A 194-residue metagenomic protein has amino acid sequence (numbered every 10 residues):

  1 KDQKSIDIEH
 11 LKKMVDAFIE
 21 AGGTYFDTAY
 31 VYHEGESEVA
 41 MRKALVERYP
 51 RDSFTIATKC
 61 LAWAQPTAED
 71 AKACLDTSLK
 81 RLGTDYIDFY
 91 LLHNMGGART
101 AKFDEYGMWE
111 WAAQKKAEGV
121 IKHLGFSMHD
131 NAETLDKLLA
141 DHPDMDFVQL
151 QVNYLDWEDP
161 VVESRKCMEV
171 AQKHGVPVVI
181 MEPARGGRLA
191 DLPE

Functional and structural regions predicted by a protein language model:
K1-F54, W111: N-terminal binding-site loop/beta-alpha segment at the start of enzyme catalytic domains that lines or forms
Q3-F18, T67-L82, D130-A140: Short, acidic/polar
F18, F26, M41, I56 (+5 more regions): Conserved, mostly hydrophobic/aromatic
I19-E20, R42-S53, D76-D85, Q114-K116 (+2 more regions): Acidic (Asp/Glu)-rich catalytic clusters
G23, T84-I87, I121, M145: A structural motif
E34, M95-E194: Beta/alpha (TIM)-barrel catalytic core signal, keyed to glycine-rich beta->alpha loops juxtaposed to Asp/Glu that bind
D52-A64, Y90-H93, Q151: A short, structured active-site edge motif that brings together acidic residues
L79-T100: Active-site groove signature of glycoside hydrolases
